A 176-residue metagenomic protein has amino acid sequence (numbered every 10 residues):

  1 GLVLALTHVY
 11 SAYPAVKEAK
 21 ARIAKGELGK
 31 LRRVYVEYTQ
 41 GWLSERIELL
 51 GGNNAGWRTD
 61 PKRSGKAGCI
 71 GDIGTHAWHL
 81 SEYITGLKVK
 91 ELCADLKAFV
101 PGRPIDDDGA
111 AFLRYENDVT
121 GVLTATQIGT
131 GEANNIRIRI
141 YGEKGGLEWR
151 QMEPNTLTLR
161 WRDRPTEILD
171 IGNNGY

Functional and structural regions predicted by a protein language model:
L2-A5, Y10-R103, L157: Predominantly a Rossmann-like dinucleotide-binding segment in NAD(P)-dependent oxidoreductases
L31-V34, V122-T126, W149-R150: Beta-strand scaffold of nucleotide-dependent catalytic cores
Y35, A110-F112, T120-T124, R137-R139: Beta-strand secondary-structure signal
T75, P101, T124-E132: Glycine-rich phosphate/pyrophosphate-binding beta-alpha loops
H76, R103-A110, Y115: Substrate-positioning beta->alpha
Y83, E91, A110, Y115 (+2 more regions): C-terminal glycine/acidic-rich active-site capping loop/insertion
L87-K88, R103-I105, V119, E132-I136 (+1 more regions): Glycine/proline-rich active-site loop of Rossmann-fold NAD(P)-dependent oxidoreductases
K97, T124-I128, Y141-K144: Glycine-rich Rossmann NAD(P)(H)-binding loop
